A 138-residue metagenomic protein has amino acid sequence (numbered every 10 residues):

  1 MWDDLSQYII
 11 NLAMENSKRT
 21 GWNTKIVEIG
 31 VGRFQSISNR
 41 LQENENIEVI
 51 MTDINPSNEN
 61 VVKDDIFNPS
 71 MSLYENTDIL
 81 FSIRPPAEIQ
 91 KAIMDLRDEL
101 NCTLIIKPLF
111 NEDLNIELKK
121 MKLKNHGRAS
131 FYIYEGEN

Functional and structural regions predicted by a protein language model:
M1-W22: S-adenosyl-L-methionine
G21-R33: Conserved class I S-adenosyl-L-methionine
G32, N55, F110: Residues in the short beta-alpha loop(s) of Rossmann-like NAD(P)-binding domains
R33-E45: Conserved SAM-binding loop of SAM-dependent methyltransferases across substrates and taxa, primarily the Class I
Q42-E48, E99-N101: Conserved S-adenosyl-L-methionine
M51-S72: Adenosine-cofactor binding site in Rossmann-like domains, unifying the SAM/SAH pocket of S-adenosylmethionine-dependent
M71-I79: A short acidic, Gly/Pro-enriched loop at the edge of an enzyme's catalytic core that lines a small-molecule cofactor
A87-N138: C-terminal substrate-binding/active-site "lid" region of AdoMet-derived donor-dependent transferases
